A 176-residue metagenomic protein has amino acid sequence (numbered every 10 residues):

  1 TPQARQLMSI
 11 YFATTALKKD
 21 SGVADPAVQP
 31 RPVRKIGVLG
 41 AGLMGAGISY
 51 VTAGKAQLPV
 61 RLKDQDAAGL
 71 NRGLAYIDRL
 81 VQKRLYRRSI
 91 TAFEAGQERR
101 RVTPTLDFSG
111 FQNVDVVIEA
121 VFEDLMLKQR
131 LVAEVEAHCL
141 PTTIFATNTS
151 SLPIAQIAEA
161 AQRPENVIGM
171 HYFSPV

Functional and structural regions predicted by a protein language model:
T1-K35: Glycine/serine-rich phosphate-binding loop and adjoining beta1-alpha1 elements at the start of nucleotide-handling
V38-G40: Conserved N-terminal Rossmann-fold NAD(P)-binding element of oxidoreductases
G45-A46: N-terminal Rossmann-fold NAD(P) dinucleotide-binding loop
S49, A53-G54: Gly/Ala-rich phosphate-binding loop of Rossmann-like dinucleotide-binding domains, activating on the conserved
A56-A67, N71-R72: Conserved acidic E/D residue at the C-terminus of a beta-strand in Rossmann-like folds
A67-D115, L125-R130: Conserved N-terminal Rossmann-fold NAD(P) cofactor-binding segment
V121-F122, S150: Short glycine-/small-residue-rich Rossmann-like dinucleotide-binding loops
L127-V176: Rossmann-fold NAD(P)-binding glycine/threonine-rich loop
